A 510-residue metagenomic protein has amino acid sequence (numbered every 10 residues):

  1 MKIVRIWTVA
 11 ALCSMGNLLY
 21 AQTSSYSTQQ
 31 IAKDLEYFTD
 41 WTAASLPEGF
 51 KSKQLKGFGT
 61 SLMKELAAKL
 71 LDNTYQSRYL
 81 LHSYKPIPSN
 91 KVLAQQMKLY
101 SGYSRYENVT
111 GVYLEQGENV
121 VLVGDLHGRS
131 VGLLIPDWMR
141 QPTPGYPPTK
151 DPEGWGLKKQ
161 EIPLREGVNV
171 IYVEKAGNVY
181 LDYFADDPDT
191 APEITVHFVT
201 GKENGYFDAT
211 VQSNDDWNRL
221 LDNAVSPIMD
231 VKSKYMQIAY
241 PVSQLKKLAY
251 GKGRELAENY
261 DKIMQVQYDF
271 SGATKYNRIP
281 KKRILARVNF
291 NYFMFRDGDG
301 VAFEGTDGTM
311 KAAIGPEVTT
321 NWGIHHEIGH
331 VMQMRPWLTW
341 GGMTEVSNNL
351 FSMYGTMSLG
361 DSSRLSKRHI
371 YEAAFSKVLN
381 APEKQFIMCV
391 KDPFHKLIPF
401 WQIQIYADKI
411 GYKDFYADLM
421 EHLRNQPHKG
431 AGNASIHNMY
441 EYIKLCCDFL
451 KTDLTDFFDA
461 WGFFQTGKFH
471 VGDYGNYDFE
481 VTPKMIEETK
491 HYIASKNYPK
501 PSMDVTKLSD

Functional and structural regions predicted by a protein language model:
M1-T8: Bacterial N-terminal signal peptides that target proteins for export
L19-A21: Boundary at the C-terminal end of the N-terminal hydrophobic targeting segment
T23-R78, S435-D510: Beta/coil-rich, acidic/histidine-enriched accessory regions frequently appended to metallopeptidases
S24-Y206: Beta-strand-enriched, solvent-exposed domains that form extended recognition/catalytic surfaces
N178, A185-K234, Q244: Exposed low-complexity, polar/acidic, P/S/T/G-rich flexible segments that act as propeptides, protease-susceptible
W217-L220, P227-D408, F415-H422: Catalytic cores of extracellular degradative/oxidative enzymes
F375-T482: Active-site-proximal alpha-helical
